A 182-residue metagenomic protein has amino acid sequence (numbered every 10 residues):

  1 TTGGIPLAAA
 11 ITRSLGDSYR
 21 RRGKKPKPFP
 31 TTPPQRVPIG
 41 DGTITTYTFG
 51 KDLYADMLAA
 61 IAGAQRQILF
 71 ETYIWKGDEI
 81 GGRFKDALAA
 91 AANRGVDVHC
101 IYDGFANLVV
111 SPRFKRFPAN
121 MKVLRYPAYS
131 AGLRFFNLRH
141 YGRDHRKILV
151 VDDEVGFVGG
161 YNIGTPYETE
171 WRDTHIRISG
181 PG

Functional and structural regions predicted by a protein language model:
T1-D17: Hydrophobic alpha-helical topogenic segments used for membrane insertion/localization
Y19-T31: Alpha-helical transmembrane signal-anchor/signal-peptide segments
F29, P33-G40, I44-A62, R66 (+1 more regions): HKD-type phospholipase D/PLD-like phosphodiesterase module
Y73: Short glycine-/small-residue-rich Rossmann-like dinucleotide-binding loops
